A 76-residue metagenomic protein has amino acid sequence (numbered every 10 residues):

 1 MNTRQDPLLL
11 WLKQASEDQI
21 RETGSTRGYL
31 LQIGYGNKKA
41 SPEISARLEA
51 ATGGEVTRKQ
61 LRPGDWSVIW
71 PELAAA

Functional and structural regions predicted by a protein language model:
M1-E22, A50, V56-V68, E72 (+1 more regions): A short, Lys/Arg-rich alpha-helix, primarily the initiator
S16-E17, P42-S45: Helix-turn-helix DNA-binding elements, focusing on the entry/boundary residues of the two helices that contact DNA
S25-A40: Recognition helix of helix-turn-helix/homeodomain-like DNA-binding domains that insert into the DNA major groove
G34, I44, T52: DNA major-groove recognition helix of helix-turn-helix
N37-E43, I69-W70: Short, solvent-exposed alpha-helical "recognition" segments
